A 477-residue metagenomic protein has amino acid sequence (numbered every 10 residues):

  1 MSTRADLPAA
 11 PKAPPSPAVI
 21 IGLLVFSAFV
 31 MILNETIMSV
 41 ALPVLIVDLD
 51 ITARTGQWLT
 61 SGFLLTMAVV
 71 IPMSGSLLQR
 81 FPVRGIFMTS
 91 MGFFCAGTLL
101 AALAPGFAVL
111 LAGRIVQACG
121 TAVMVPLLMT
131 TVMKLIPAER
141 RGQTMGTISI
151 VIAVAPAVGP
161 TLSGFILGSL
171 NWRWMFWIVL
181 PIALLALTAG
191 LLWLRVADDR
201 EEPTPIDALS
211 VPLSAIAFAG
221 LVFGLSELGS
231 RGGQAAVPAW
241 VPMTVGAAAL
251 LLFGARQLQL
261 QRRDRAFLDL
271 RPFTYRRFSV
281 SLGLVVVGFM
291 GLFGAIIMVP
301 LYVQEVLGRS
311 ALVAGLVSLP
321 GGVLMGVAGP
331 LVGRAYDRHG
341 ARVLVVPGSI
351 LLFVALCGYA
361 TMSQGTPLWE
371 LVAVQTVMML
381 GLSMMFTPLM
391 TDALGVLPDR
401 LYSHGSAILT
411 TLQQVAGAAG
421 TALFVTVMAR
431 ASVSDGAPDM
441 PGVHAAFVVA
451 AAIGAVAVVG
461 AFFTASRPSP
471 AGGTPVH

Functional and structural regions predicted by a protein language model:
M1-S16, T464-H477: Intrinsic disorder in cytosolic terminal tails and internal cytosolic loops of multi-pass membrane transporters
S16-L33, M38-L42, L49-G75, Q79-G97 (+11 more regions): 12-transmembrane solute porter fold
L99-L100, F165, A219, F223 (+1 more regions): Alpha-helical transmembrane segments of multipass membrane proteins
F107, D198-P203, G229-Q234, Q364-G365: Membrane-interface helix caps and helix-loop-helix hairpins in membrane proteins
L128-L167, W172: Membrane-anchoring/interfacial helices and their immediately flanking loops in integral membrane proteins
L180-D199, A215-E227, V245-Q261, A457-A465: C-terminal membrane-cytosol helix-exit motif in multi-pass small-molecule transporters
R195-P212, Q259-F267, S469-H477: Flexible cytoplasmic inter-helical loops of multi-pass small-molecule transporters
F223-G233, A393: Juxtamembrane C-cap of transmembrane helices in multi-pass membrane transport proteins
